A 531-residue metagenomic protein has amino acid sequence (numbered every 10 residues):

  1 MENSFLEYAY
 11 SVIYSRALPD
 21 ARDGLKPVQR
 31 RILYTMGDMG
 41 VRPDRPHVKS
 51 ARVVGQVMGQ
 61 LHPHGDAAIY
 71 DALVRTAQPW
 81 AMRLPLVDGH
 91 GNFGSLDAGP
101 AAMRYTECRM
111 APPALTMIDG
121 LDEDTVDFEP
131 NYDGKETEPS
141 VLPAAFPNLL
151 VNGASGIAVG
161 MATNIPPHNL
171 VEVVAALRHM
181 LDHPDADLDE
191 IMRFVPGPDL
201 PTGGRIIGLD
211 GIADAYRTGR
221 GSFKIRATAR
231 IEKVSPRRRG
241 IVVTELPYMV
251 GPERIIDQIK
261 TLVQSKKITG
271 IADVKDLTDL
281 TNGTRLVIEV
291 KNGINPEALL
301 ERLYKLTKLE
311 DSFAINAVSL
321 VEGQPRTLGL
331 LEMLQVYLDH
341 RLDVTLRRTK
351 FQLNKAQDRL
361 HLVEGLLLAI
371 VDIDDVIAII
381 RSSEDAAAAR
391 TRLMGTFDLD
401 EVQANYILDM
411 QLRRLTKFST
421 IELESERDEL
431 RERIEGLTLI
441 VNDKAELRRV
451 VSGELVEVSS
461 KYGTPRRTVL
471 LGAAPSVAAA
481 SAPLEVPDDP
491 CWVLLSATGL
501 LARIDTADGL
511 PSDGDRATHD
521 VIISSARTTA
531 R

Functional and structural regions predicted by a protein language model:
M1-G219, R285-V287: Catalytic phosphate-handling regions of large nucleic-acid enzymes and associated NTPases
A101, S155, M161-R531: C-terminal interaction appendages of subunits in large macromolecular complexes
